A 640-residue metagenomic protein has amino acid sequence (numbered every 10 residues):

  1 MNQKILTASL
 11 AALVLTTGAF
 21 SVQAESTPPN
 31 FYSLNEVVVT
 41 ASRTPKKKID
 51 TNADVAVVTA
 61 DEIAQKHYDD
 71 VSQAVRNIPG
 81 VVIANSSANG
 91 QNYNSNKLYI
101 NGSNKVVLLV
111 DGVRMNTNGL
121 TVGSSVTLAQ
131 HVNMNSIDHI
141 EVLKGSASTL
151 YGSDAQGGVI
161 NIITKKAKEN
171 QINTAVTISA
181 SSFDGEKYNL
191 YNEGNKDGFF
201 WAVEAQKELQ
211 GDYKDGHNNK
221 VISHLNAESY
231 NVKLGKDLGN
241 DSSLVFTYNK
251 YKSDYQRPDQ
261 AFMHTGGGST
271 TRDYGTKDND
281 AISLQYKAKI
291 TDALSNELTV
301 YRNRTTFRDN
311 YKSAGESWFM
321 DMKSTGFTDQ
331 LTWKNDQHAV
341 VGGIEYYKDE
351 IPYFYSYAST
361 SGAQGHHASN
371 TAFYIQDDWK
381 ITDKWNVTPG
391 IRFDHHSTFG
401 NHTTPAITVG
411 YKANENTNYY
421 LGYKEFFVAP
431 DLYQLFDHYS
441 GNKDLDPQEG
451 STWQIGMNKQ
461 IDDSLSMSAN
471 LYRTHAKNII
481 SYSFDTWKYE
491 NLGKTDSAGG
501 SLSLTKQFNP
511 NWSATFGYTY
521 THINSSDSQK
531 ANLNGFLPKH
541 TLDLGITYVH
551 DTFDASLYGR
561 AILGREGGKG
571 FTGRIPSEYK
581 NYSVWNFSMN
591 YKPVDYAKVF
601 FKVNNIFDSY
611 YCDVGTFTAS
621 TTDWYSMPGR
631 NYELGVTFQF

Functional and structural regions predicted by a protein language model:
K47, S72, R76-R114: Extracytoplasmic beta-strand/coil segments of soluble accessory domains associated with Gram-negative outer-membrane
V71-A74, N96-Y99, L109, T127-Q130 (+3 more regions): N-terminal periplasmic accessory domains that precede and gate Gram-negative outer-membrane beta-barrel machines
K97, M115-K144: Short acidic/polar hinge/loop motifs at secondary-structure boundaries that mediate gating or recognition
N161, E169-Q171, L190-K277, N478: Periplasmic-side early beta-strands and strand-to-turn transitions of outer-membrane beta-barrels
D237-K252, D273-N414, I461, L465-Y472 (+2 more regions): Face-selective signature of the C-terminal outer-membrane beta-barrel domain
K252-D254, Q260-T265, E350, Y355 (+6 more regions): Surface-exposed extracellular loop regions of Gram-negative outer-membrane beta-barrel proteins, predominantly
H264-K289, N416-N418, K424-K477, S481-Q507 (+4 more regions): Outer-membrane beta-barrel signature, preferentially recognizing the C-terminal barrel domain of Gram-negative
K380-N386, R473-H475, N491-T572, K592-K598 (+3 more regions): Gram-negative outer-membrane beta-barrel transporters
